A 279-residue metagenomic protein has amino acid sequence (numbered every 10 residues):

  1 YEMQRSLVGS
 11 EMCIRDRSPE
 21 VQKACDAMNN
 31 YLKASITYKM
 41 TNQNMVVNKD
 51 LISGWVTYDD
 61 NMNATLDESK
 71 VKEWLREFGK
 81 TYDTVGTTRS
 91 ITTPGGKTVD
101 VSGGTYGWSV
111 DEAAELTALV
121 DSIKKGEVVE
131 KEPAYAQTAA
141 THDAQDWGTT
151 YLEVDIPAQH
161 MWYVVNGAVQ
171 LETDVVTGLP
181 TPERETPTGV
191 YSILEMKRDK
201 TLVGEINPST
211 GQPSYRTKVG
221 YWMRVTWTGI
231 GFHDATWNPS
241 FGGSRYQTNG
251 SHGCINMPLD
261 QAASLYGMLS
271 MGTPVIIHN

Functional and structural regions predicted by a protein language model:
Y1-I14: Single conserved hydrophobic/aromatic residue that forms the stacking wall/gate of nucleotide- or nucleobase-binding
K33, G86, W147-T149, I156-A158 (+6 more regions): Extracytoplasmic
V56-T65, V101-V110, W147-T150, S209-T210 (+2 more regions): Second-shell loop/turn segments in exported
K70-E73, E77-S102, G107-E115: Extended, domain-scale alpha-helical bundle/helix-rich regions
E73, G204-N279: Exported/periplasmic cell-wall-interacting domains
G103-E183: Cell wall/extracellular polymer interaction/catalysis modules
E153-V154, W162-V164, L171-T173, S192-E195 (+4 more regions): Structural recognition of the beta-strand scaffold that forms the well-ordered cores of secreted hydrolase catalytic
A158-M161, V169-Q170, L179-P182, K197-T201 (+3 more regions): Solvent-exposed loop/turn segments at secondary-structure junctions within structured extracellular/periplasmic domains
